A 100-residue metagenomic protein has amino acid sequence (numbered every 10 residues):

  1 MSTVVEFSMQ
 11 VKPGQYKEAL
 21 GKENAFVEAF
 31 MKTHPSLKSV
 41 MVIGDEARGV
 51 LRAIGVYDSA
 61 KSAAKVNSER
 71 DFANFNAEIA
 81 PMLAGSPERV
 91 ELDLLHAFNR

Functional and structural regions predicted by a protein language model:
S2-V4, S8-K12, K38-L51, F75-R100: Glycine-rich beta-strand-turn "strand-cap" elements at beta-sheet edges
Q10-E23: Short, surface-exposed ligand-recognition loops at beta-strand->loop->(often short) alpha-helix junctions that present
P13, R48, S59-A63: Short, charged/polar surface micro-motifs in flexible loops or helix N-caps
Y16-E18, S62-A64, F98: Intrinsically disordered, low-complexity acidic/polar segments
K17, V27-F30, V42-I43: Intrinsically disordered, low-complexity segments enriched in polar/charged residues with Gly/Pro, especially when
A25-K38, V56-V90: An amphipathic, aromatic/His-enriched active-site/gating alpha helix that lines ligand/cofactor pockets
